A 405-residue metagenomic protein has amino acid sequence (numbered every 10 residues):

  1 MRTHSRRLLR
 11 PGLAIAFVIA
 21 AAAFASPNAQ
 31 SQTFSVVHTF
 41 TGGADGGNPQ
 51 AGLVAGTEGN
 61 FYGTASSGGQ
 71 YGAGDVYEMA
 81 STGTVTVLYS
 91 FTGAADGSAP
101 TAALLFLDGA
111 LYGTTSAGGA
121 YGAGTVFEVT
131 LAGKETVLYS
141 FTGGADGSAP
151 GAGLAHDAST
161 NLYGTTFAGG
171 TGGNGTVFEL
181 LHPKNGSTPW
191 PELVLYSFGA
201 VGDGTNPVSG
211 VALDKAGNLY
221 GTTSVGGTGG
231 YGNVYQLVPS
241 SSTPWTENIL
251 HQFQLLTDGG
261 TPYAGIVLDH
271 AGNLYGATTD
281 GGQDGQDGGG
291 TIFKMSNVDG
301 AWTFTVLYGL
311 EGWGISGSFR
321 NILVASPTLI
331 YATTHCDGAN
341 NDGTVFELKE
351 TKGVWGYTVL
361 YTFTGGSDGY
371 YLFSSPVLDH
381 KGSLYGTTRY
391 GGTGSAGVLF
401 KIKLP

Functional and structural regions predicted by a protein language model:
R2-P405: Extracellular beta-propeller repeat domains
